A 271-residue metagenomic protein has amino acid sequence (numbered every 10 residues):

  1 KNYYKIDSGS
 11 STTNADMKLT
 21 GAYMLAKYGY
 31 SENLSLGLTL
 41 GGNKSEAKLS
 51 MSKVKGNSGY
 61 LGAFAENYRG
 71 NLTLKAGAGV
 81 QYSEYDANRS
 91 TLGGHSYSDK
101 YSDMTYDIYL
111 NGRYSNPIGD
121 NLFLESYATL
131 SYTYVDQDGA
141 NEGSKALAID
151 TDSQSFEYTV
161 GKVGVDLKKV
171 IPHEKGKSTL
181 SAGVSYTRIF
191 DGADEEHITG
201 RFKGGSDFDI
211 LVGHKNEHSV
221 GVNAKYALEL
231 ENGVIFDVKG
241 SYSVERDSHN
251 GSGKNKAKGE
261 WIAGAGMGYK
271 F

Functional and structural regions predicted by a protein language model:
K1-N116, S241, R246-N255, E260-G266: Outer membrane beta-barrel translocator domains of Type V secretion systems
G9-N14, S50-S52, E84-S102, D136-E157 (+2 more regions): Solvent-exposed, glycine/polar-rich loop segments of beta-barrel outer-membrane systems
L36, G62, E66-N67, T151-F271: Outer membrane beta-barrel transmembrane domains
N43-K44, S131-T133, S185-I189: Short, internal active-site loops enriched in acidic
A47, L74, Y85, N121 (+4 more regions): Intrinsically disordered, low-complexity acidic/polar segments
G77, E125-S126, L180-G183: Beta-strand segments within the central parallel beta-sheet cores of soluble alpha/beta enzyme folds
Y109-G139: Transmembrane beta-strand segments of outer-membrane beta-barrel domains in Gram-negative and organellar OMPs
